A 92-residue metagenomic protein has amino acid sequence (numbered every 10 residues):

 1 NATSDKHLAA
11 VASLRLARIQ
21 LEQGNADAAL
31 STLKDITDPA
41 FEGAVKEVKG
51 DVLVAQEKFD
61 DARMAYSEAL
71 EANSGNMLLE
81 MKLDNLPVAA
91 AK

Functional and structural regions predicted by a protein language model:
H7-L8, F41, G75: Structural signature of alpha-solenoid helical repeat junctions
